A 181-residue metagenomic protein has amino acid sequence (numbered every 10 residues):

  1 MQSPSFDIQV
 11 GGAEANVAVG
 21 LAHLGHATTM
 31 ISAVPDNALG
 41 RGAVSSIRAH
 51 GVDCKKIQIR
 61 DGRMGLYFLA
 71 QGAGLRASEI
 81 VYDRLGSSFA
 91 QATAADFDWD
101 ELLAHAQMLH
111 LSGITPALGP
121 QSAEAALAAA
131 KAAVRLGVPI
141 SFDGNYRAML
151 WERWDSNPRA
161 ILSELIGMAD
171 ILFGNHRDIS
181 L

Functional and structural regions predicted by a protein language model:
Q2-G11: Short pre-catalytic strand/loop immediately N-terminal to key active-site residues, enriched for Gly-Thr
F6-D7, L85-A90, L118-G119, A148-E152: Short, flexible loop segments at the rims of nucleotide/cofactor-binding pockets, characterized by
Q9, N16-A27: Alpha-helix C-terminal capping segments
L24-H26, H50, L136, M168: Conserved dinucleotide-binding and phosphotransfer motif residues
G25, M30-S32, P139-G144: Short beta-strand segments at enzyme active-site cores
A27-G113: Conserved N-terminal subdomain of the carbohydrate kinase-like
M108, I114-L181: Conserved beta-alpha-beta core of the PfkB/ribokinase-like small-molecule kinase fold
